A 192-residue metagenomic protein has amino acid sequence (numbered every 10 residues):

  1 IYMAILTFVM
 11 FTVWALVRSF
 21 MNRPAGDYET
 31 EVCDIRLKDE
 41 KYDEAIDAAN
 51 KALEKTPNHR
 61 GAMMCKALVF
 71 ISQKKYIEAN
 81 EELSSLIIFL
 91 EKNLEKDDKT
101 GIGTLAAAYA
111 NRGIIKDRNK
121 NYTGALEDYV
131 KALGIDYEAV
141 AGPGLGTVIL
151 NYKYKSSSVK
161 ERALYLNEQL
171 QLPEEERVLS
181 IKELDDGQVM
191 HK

Functional and structural regions predicted by a protein language model:
A4, A141-K192: Terminal, low-structured helical/coil segments at or just beyond the last alpha-helical repeat
R18-S19, I87-I102, E138-I149: Flexible helix-coil transition and linker loops at the boundaries of alpha-helical arrays
N22-K55: Alpha-helical segment of the N-proximal tetratricopeptide repeat
S84-F89, A110, K120-A141, L164-E168: TPR/TPR-like (Sel1-like) alpha-helical repeat modules
